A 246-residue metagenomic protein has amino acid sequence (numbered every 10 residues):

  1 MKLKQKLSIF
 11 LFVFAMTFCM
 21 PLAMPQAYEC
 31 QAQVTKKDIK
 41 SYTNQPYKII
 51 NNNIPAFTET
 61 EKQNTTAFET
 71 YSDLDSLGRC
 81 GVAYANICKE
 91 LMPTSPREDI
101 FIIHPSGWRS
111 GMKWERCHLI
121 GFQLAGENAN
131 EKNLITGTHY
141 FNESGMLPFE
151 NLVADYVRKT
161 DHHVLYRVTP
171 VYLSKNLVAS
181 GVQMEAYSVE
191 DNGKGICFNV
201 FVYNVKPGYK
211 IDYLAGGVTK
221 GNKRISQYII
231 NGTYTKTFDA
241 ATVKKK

Functional and structural regions predicted by a protein language model:
M1-F14: Bacterial N-terminal signal peptides that target proteins for export
C19-V34: Sec-dependent signal peptide cleavage junction
C30-D73: N-terminal module-boundary/linker segments of secreted carbohydrate-active enzymes
F57-T58, Q63-K246: Domain-level detector of nuclease and nuclease-like folds in predominantly extracellular/periplasmic contexts
